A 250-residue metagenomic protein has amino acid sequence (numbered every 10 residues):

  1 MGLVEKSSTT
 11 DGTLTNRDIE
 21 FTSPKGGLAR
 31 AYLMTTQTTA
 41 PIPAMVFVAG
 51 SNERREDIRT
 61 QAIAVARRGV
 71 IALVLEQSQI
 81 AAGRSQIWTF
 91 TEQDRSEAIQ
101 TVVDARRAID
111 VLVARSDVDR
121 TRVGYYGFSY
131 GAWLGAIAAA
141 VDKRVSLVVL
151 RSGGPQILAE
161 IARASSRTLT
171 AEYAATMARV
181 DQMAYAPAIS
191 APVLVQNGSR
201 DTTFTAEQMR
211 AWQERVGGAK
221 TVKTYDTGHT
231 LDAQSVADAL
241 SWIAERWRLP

Functional and structural regions predicted by a protein language model:
M1-T39: N-terminal cap/lid segment of alpha/beta-hydrolase-fold proteins
A31, P41-G50: Short beta-strand element of the alpha/beta-hydrolase
S51-V103, I157-R163: Cap/lid segment of the alpha/beta-hydrolase catalytic domain
R106-L169: Primarily recognizes the serine-hydrolase "nucleophile elbow" in alpha/beta-hydrolase and SGNH/GDSL folds
T170-Y185: Active-site nucleophile elbow and catalytic-triad environment of alpha/beta-hydrolase enzymes
I189, V195-N197: Short beta-strand/loop motif that positions the catalytic acidic residue of the alpha/beta-hydrolase fold
T202-Q208: Conserved alpha/beta-hydrolase "acid-adjacent" motif
R210-P250: C-terminal catalytic histidine-bearing segment of alpha/beta-hydrolase fold enzymes
